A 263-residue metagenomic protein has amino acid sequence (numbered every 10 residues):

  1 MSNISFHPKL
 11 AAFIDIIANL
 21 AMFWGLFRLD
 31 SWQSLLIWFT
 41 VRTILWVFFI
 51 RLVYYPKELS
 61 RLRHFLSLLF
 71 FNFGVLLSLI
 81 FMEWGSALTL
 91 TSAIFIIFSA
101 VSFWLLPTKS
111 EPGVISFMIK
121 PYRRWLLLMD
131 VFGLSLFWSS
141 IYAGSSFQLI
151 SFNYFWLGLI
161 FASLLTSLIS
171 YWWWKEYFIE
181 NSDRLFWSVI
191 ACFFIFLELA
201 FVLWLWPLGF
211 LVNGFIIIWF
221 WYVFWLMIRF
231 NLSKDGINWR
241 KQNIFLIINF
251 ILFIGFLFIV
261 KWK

Functional and structural regions predicted by a protein language model:
M1-I17, S60-L62, W239-Q242: N-terminal membrane topogenic signal
W32-S34, L45-F152: Membrane-interface helix-loop-helix junctions at boundaries between adjacent transmembrane segments
V41-R51, I94-P107, I160-Y171, I217-I228: Alpha-helical transmembrane segments and their membrane-interface exit regions
Y54-K57, L203-L208, I228-R240: Membrane-helix boundary connector in multi-pass membrane proteins
L59-L66, E111-L134, F155-F161, W174-C192 (+1 more regions): Cytoplasm-facing juxtamembrane segments at the starts of transmembrane helices in multi-pass membrane proteins
L68-N72, C192-F196, N213-R229: Hydrophobic alpha-helical membrane segments
M82-G85, E198-W219: Short alpha-helical packing/oligomerization segments
R240-K263: Final/C-terminal transmembrane alpha-helix of multipass membrane proteins
